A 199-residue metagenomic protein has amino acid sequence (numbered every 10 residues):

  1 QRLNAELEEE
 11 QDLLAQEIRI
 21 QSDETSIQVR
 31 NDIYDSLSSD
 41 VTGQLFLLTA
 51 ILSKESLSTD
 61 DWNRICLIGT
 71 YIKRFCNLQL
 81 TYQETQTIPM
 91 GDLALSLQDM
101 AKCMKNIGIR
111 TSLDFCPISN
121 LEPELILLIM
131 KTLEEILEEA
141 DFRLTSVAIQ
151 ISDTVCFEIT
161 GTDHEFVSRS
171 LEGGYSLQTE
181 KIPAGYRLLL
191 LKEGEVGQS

Functional and structural regions predicted by a protein language model:
Q1-R30: Conserved signal-transmission helix
N4-L7, D23, R169-S199: Flexible, glycine-/charge-rich segments associated with ATP-binding catalytic modules
S22, S26-D32, N106-E135, D153-T154: Conserved short strand/loop->alpha-helix "switch" segment adjacent to the catalytic nucleotide/phosphoryl-transfer site
S39-F115: Conserved DHp (HisKA) dimerization/phosphotransfer helix of two-component histidine kinases, i.e., the long coiled-coil
G43-I51, E55, L121-Q150: Conserved ATP-binding N-box helix of the HATPase_c
S146-G161: Short beta-strand/loop element within the Bergerat-fold HATPase_c
I159-F166, G194-E195: Glycine-rich acidic phosphate-binding loop
